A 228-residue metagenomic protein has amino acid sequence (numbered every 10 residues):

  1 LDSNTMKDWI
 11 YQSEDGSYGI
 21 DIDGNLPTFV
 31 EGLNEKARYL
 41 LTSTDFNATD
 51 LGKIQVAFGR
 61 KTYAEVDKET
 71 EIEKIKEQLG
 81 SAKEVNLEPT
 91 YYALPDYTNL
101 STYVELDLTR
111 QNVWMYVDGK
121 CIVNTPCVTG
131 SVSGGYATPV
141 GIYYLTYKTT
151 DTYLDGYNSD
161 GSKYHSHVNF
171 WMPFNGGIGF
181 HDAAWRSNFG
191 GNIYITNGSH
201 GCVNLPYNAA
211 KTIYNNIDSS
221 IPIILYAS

Functional and structural regions predicted by a protein language model:
L1-T102: Short glycine/threonine-rich beta-strand-turn micro-motifs
S17-N25, Y63-D67, V104-E105, G134-A137 (+4 more regions): Extracytoplasmic/periplasmic, Sec-exported soluble proteins
L26-P27, I75, V113, L145 (+2 more regions): Buried hydrophobic packing residues in well-ordered domains
P27-T28, G32, V140, G156-S228: Exported/periplasmic cell-wall-interacting domains
E31-R38, E77-S81, D118, T150 (+2 more regions): Sec-exported extracytoplasmic/periplasmic mature domains
S43, R110-N112, S220: Exposed beta-strand and adjacent loop surfaces of beta-rich binding modules that mediate intermolecular recognition
R60-K61, K68-E71, P126-V128, Y157-D160 (+1 more regions): Composition- and surface-driven signal marking solvent-exposed, interaction-prone regions in large proteins
T98-F189: Gly/Pro-biased beta-strand-loop elements
